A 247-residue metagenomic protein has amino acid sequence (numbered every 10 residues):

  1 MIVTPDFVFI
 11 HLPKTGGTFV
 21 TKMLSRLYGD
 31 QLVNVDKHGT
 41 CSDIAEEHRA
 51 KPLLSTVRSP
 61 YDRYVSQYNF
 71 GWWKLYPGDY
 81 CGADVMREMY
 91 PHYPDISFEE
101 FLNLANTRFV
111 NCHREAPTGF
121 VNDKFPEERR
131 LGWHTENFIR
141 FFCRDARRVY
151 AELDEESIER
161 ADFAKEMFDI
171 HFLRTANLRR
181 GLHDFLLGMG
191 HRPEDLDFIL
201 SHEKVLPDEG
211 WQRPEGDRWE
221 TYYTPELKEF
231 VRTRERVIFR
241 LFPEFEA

Functional and structural regions predicted by a protein language model:
M1-A247: Membrane-interface amphipathic segments in extracytoplasmic regions
